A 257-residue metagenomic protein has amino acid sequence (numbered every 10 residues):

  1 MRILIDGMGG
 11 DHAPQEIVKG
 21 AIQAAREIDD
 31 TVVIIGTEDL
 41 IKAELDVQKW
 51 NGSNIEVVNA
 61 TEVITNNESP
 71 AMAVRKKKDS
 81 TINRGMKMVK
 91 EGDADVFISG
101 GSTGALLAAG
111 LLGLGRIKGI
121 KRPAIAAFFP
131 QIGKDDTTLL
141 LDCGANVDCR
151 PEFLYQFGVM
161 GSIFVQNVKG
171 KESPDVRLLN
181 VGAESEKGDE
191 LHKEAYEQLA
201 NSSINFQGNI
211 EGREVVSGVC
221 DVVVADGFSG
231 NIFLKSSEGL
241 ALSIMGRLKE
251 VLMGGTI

Functional and structural regions predicted by a protein language model:
M1-I34, E38-M72, G100-V216, G230-I257: Anion-binding alpha/beta catalytic cores of soluble intermediary-metabolism enzymes, centered on
K76-I82, A225-N231: A polyampholytic, Gly/Pro-enriched intrinsically disordered region
K78-D93, Y196: Short, well-structured alpha-helical segments in soluble
N83, V96, V159: Short alpha-helical basic/polar micro-motif
D95, D221: Conserved acidic residues
